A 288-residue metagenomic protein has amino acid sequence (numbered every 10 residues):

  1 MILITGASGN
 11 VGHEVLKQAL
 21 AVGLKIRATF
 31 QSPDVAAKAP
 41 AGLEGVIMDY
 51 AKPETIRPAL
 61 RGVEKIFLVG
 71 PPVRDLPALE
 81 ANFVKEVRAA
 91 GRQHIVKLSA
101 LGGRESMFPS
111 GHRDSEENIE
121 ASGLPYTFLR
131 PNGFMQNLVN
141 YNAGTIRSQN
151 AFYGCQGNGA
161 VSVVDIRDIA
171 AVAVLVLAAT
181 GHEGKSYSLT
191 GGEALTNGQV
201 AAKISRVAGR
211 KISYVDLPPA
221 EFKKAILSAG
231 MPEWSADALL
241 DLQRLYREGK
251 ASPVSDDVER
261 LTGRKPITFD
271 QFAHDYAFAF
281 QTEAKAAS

Functional and structural regions predicted by a protein language model:
M1-A36, A41, A51-V63, P72-A81 (+5 more regions): Oxidoreductase cofactor-interface core, primarily capturing Rossmann-like NAD(P)-dependent enzymes
E14, A28, A220-S288: A hydrophobic C-terminal alpha-helical subdomain
E44-I47: Conserved SAM-binding strand-loop segment of SAM-dependent methyltransferases
